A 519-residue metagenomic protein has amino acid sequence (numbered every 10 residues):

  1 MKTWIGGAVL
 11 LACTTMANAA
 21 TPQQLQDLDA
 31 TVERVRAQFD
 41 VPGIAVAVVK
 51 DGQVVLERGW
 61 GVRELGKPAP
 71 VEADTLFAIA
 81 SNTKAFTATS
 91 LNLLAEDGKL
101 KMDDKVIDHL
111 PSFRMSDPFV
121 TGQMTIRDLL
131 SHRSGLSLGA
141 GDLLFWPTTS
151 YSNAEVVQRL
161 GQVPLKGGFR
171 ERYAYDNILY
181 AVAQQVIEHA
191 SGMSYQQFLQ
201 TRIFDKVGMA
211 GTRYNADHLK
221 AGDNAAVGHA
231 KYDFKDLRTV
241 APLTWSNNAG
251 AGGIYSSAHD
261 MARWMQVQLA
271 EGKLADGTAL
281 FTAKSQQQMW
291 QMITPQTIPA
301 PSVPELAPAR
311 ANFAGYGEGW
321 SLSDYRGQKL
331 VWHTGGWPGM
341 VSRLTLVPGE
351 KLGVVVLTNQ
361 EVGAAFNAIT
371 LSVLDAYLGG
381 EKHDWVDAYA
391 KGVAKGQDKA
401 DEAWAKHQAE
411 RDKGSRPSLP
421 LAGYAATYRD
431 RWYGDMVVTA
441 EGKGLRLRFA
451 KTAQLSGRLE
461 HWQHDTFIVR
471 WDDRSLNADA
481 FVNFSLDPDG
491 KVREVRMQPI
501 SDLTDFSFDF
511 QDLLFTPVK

Functional and structural regions predicted by a protein language model:
M1-G6: Bacterial N-terminal signal peptides that target proteins for export
A12-A17: N-terminal signal peptide c-region/cleavage motif recognized by signal peptidases
A20-L56, E188-T201, D205, T239-K519: Catalytic loop of the DD-peptidase/beta-lactamase superfamily, centered on the K-T-G motif and neighboring
F39, V62-N177, Q184-Q185, S191-M193 (+4 more regions): Active-site-proximal loop and beta-strand segments within enzyme catalytic domains
G59: Conserved beta-strand in the GNAT
G141-W146, E171-Y173, N215-L219, T278-L280 (+2 more regions): Short coil/turn segments at secondary-structure boundaries
A210: Short, structured active-site-proximal loop/turn typified by the sulfatase FGly-forming signature C/S-X-P-X-R
